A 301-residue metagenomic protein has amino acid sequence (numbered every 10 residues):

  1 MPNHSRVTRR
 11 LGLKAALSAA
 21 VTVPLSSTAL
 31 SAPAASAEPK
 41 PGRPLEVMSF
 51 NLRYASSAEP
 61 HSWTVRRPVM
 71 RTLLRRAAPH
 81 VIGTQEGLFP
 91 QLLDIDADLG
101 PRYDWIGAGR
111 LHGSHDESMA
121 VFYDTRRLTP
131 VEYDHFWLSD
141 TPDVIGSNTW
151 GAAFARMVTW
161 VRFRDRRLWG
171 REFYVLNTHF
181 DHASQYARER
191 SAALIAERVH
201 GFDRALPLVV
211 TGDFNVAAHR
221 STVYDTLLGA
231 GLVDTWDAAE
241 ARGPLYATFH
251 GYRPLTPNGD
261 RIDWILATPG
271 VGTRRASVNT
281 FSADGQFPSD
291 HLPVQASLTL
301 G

Functional and structural regions predicted by a protein language model:
P2-V21, S27-D98, L111-D116: N-terminal, active-site-proximal structural segment of metallo-dependent hydrolase catalytic domains
H4, R9, Y186, H200-L208 (+1 more regions): Metal-dependent phosphoester-hydrolase catalytic domains
R43, H115-S118, A155-T159, R171-L176 (+4 more regions): Residues that flank catalytic or metal-binding motifs in active/ligand-binding sites
E46-L52, M70-I95, F122, V161 (+6 more regions): Active-site beta-strand/loop signature of hydrolases that rely on acidic residues for catalysis
S49-R66, S139-A152, D181: Acidic/histidine-rich helix-loop elements that form or flank divalent-metal/phosphate-binding sites at the catalytic
L52-A55, G87-Q91, R110-S114, R127-L128 (+5 more regions): Solvent-exposed loop/turn segments at secondary-structure junctions within structured extracellular/periplasmic domains
Q85-E172, V278: Structured beta-strand-rich core segments of catalytic domains in phosphoester-bond hydrolases
H182, Y186-E197: Active-site beta-loop-alpha substructure in enzyme catalytic cores, prototypically the cysteine-centered nucleophile
